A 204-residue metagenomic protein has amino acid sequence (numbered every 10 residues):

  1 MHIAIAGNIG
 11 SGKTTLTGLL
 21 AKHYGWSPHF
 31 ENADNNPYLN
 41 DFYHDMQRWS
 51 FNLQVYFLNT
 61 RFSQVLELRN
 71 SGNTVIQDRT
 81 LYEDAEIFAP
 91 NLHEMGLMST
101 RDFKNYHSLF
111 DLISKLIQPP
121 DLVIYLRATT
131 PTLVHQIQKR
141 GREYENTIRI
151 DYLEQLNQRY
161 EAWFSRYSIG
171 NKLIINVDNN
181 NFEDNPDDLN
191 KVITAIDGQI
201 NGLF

Functional and structural regions predicted by a protein language model:
I5: Hydrophobic anchor at the beta1->P-loop junction of P-loop NTPases
N8: P-loop (Walker A) phosphate-binding loop of NTP-binding proteins
K13: Conserved lysine of the Walker
L16-T17: Post-Walker A alpha-helix
K22-T60: Conserved substrate/cofactor phosphate-moiety recognition/catalytic segment in nucleotide-dependent phosphotransferases
W49, L53-Q118: Glycine-rich phosphate-binding loop used to anchor ATP phosphates in small-molecule kinases, encompassing both
I87-E161: A glycine- and Lys/Arg-enriched "phosphate-lid" helix/loop adjacent to the NTP-binding pocket of small-molecule kinases
V134-F204: NTP-dependent small-molecule kinase module
